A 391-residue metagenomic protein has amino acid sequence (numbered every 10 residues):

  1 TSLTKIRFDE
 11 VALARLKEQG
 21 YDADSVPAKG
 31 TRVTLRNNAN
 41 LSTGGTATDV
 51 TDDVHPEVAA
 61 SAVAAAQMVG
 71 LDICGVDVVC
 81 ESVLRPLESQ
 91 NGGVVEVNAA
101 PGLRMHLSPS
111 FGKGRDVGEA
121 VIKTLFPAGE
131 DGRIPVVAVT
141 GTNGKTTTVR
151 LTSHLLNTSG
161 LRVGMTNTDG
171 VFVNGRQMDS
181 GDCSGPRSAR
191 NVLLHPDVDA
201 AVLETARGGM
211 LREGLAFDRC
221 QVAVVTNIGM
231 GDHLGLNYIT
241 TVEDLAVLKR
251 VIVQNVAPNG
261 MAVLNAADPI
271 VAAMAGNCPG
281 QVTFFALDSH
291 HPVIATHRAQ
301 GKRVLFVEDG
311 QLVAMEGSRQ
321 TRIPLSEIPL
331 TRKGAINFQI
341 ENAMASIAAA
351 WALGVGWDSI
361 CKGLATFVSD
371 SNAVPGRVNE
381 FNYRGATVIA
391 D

Functional and structural regions predicted by a protein language model:
T1-R7, P56: Active-site nucleotide/adenylate-binding loops and adjacent lid/helix of ATP-dependent enzymes
L16-Y21, V26, R32-T140: ATP-dependent carboxylate activation and anion-phosphoryl transfer catalytic cores that bind Mg-ATP to form
D77, T166, E204, T226 (+5 more regions): Residue-level signal for inorganic ion chemistry
Q90-N91, D131-P135, T158-R162, P196-D199 (+5 more regions): Short coil/turn connectors at secondary-structure junctions
K123, H154-T158, L194, G276 (+1 more regions): Short, well-ordered alpha-helices that flank and scaffold nucleotide-derived cofactor binding pockets
A128-Q177: Walker A (P-loop) phosphate-binding motif
Q177-F284, S289-V293, E327-T331: Flexible active-site lid/hinge loop adjacent to a nucleotide/diphosphate and Mg2+-phosphate binding pocket
I239-A246, R250, G260, P279-A390: Adenine nucleotide phosphate-binding catalytic loops in nucleotide-utilizing enzymes
